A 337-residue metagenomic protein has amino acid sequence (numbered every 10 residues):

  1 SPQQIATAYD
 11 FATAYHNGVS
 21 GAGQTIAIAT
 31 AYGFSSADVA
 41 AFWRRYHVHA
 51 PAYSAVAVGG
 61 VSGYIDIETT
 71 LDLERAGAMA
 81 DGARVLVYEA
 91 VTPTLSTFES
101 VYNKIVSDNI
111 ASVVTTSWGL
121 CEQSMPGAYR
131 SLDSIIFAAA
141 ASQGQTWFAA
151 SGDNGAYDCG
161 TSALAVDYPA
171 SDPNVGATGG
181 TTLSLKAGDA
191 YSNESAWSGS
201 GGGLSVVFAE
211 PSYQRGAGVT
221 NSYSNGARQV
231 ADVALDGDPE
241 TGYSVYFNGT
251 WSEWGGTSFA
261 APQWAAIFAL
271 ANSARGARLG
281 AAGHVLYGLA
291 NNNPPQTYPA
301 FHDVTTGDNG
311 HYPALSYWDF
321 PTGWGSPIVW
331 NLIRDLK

Functional and structural regions predicted by a protein language model:
S1-G180, S205-T257, A261, N272 (+4 more regions): Substrate-binding/charge-relay-adjacent region of secreted/lumenal peptidase catalytic domains
S184-Y191: Short acidic, Gly/Pro-enriched loop/turn segments at secondary-structure junctions
S192, A196-S198, L204-V207: Active-site rim segments in enzyme catalytic domains, especially the processed small/beta chain of N-terminal
G202-R215, G288-T297: Acidic, glycine-rich loop-and-strand cores that form catalytic or ligand-binding grooves in diverse globular domains
I267: Walker A/P-loop NTP-binding active-site region of P-loop NTPases, recognizing the glycine-rich GxxxxGKT/S
R275-P313: Aromatic sugar-binding interfaces of carbohydrate-active proteins
A314-W324: Short, flexible active-site recognition loops that position polar ligands and cofactors
